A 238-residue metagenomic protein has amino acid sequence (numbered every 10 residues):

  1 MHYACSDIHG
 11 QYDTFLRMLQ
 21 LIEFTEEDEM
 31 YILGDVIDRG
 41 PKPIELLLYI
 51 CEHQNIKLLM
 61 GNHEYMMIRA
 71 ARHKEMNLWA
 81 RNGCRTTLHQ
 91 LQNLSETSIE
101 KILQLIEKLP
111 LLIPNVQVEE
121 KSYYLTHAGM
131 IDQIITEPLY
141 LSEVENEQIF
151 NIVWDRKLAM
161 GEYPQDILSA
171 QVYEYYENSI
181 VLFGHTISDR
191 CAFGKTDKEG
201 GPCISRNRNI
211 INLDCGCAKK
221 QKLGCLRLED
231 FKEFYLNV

Functional and structural regions predicted by a protein language model:
M1-Y49: N-terminal active-site segment of His-dependent metallophosphoesterases
H2-H9, S122-G129, I211-L213: Active-site-proximal beta-strand elements of phosphoester/diester hydrolases
D7, D35, I50, G61-N62 (+6 more regions): Divalent metal-coordination and catalytic microenvironments
H9-D13, D38-P41, Y65-I68, H185-A192 (+1 more regions): Active-site environment of divalent metal-dependent phosphoester hydrolases
D28, N55-I56, Y123, I210: Short, conserved active-site loop motifs that form the nucleotide-linked donor/cofactor pocket
P43-N115, E119-S122, L139, E147-V153: Active-site neighborhood of divalent metal-dependent phosphoester bond hydrolases
S98-T126, I131, I135-R190: His/acidic metal-ligating clusters that form di-metal
K157-V238: Acidic, His/Gly-rich catalytic cores of divalent-metal-dependent hydrolytic chemistry
